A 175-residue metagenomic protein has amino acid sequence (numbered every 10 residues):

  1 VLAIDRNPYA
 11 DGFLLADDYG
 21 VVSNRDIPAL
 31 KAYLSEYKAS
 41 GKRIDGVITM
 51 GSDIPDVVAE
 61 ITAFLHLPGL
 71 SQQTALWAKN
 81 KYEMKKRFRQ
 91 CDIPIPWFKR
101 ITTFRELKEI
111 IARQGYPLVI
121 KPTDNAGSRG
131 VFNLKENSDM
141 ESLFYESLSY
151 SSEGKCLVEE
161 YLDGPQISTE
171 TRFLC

Functional and structural regions predicted by a protein language model:
V1-T74, R105: ATP-binding N-terminal substructure of ATP-dependent carboxylate-amine bond-forming enzymes
Y19-R25, K99-T103, F132-E136: Short acidic-hydrophobic, aromatic-tinged amphipathic segments that line or gate anion-handling sites
A29, V57, S128-R129, I167: Glycine/Thr-rich phosphate-binding loops of Rossmann-like dinucleotide-binding domains
Y33-Y37, E109-I110, L143-E146: CheY-like receiver
A63-G130: A conserved helix-loop-beta module that forms one wall/lid of the active-site cleft in ATP-utilizing catalytic domains
P94-W97, R113, P117-I120, F132-S168: Conserved ATP-binding module of the ATP-grasp superfamily
K135, F173-C175: Short acidic-glycine loop/turn motifs at beta-strand connectors
